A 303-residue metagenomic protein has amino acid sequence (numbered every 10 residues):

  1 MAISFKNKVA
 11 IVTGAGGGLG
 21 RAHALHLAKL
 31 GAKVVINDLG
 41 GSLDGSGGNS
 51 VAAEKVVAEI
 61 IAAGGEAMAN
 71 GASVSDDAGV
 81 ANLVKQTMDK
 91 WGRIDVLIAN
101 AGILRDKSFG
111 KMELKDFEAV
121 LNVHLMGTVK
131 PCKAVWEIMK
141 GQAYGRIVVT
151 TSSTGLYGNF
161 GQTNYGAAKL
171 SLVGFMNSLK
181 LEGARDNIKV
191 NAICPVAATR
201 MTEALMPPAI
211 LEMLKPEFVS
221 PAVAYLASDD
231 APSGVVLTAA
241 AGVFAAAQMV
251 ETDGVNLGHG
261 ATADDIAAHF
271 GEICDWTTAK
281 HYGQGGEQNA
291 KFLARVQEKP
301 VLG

Functional and structural regions predicted by a protein language model:
I3-I36: Canonical Rossmann dinucleotide-binding motif of NAD(H)/NADP(H)-dependent dehydrogenases/reductases, specifically
K6, A63-E66, Q86-A99, R105 (+2 more regions): A glycine-rich helix->loop->beta "capping" turn within Rossmann-like NAD(P)(H)-dependent oxidoreductase domains
G20, C132, A168: Active-site helix of classical SDR
S50, E54, G71-K85, L114: The beta1-alpha1 cofactor-binding region of Rossmann-like NAD(H)/NADP(H)-dependent oxidoreductases
I60, S108-F109, E113-L121: Substrate-binding pocket helix/loop in short-chain dehydrogenase/reductase
C132-K133, N177: A short, exposed helix-loop element centered on a Lys and neighboring polar residues
S152: Residue(s) in the substrate-gating loop at a strand-loop-helix junction that position the organic substrate next
